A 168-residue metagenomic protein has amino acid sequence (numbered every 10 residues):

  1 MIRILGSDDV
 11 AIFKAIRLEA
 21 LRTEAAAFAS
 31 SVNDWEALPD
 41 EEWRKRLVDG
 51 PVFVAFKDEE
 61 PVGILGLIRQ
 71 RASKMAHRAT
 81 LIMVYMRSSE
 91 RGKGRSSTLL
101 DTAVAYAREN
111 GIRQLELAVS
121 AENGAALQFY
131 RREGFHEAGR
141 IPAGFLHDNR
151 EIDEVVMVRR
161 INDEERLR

Functional and structural regions predicted by a protein language model:
M1-I2: Extreme N-terminal starter segment of soluble prokaryotic enzymes
S7-A15, E19-S89, L100-T102, Y106 (+1 more regions): Acetyl-CoA-dependent GNAT
I68-Q70, I141-L146: Short, solvent-exposed loop/turn elements at beta->coil junctions and helix N-caps that rim active or binding pockets
K93: Flexible nucleotide-binding loop
R113, S120-L127, R132-H136, A143-R168: C-terminal "cap" of GNAT-fold acetyltransferases
